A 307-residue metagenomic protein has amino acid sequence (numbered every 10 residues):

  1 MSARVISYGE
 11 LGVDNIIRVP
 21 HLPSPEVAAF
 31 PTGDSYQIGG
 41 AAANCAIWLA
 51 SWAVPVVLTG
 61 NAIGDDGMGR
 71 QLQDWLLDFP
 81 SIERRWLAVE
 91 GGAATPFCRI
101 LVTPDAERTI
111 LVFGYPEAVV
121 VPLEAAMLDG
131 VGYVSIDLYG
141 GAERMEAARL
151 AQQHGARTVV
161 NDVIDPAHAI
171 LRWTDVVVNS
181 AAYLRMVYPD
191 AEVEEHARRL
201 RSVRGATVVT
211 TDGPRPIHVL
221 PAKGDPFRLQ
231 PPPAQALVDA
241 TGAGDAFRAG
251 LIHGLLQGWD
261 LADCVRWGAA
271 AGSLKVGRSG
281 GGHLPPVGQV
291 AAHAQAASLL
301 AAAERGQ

Functional and structural regions predicted by a protein language model:
M1, V193-Q307: Conserved phosphate-binding/catalytic region of the ribokinase-like
M1-P25: Positively charged, low-complexity intrinsically disordered leader regions
I6, V57, S135, T158-N161 (+1 more regions): Structural detector of well-ordered beta-strand residues that form the stable sheet scaffold of enzyme domains
E10, N61-G64, V102-P104, F113 (+1 more regions): Cofactor-binding loop segments of dinucleotide-utilizing enzymes, especially the Rossmann-like FAD- and NAD(P)+-binding
P23-G33, F227-Q235: Glycine/charged-rich beta-loop-alpha catalytic/anionic-binding loops adjacent to active sites
P25-F97, A292-L300: Substrate-binding N-lobe of the ribokinase-like
L58, V89-G92, C98-L138: Conserved phosphate-binding/catalytic loop of the ribokinase/pfkB sugar-kinase fold
R144-R157, D162-R228, A236: Conserved phosphate/ATP/ADP-binding segment of small-molecule kinases
